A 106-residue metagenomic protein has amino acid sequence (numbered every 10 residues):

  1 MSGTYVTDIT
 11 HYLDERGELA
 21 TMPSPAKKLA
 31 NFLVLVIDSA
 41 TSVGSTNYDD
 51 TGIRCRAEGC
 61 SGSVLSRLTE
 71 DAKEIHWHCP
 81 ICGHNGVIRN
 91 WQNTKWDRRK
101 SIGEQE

Functional and structural regions predicted by a protein language model:
M1-T51, W91-E106: Short, intrinsically disordered terminal segments enriched in charged and Pro/Gly residues
Y48, I53, A72-I75: Residue-level signal for mature regions of secreted extracellular proteins and peptides
G52-E58, C79-C82: Short cysteine-rich clusters marking metal-coordination/redox-active sites
S61-G62, S66-R67, I88-R89: Short, non-ligating residues that shape and space the ligands of small metal-coordination modules and catalytic
S66-H78: Short linker/helix segments within small regulatory modules
H76-Q92: Amphipathic alpha-helical binding modules
